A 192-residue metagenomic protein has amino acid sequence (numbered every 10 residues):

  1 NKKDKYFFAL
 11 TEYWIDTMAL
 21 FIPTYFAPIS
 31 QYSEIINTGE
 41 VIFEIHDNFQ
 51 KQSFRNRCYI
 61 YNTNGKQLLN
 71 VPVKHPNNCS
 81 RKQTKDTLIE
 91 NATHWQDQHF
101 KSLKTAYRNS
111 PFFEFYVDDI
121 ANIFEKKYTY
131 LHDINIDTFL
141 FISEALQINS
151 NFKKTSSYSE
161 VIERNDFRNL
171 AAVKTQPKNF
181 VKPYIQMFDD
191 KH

Functional and structural regions predicted by a protein language model:
K2-H192: Residues lining hydrophobic/aromatic ligand-binding pockets adjacent to catalytic sites
